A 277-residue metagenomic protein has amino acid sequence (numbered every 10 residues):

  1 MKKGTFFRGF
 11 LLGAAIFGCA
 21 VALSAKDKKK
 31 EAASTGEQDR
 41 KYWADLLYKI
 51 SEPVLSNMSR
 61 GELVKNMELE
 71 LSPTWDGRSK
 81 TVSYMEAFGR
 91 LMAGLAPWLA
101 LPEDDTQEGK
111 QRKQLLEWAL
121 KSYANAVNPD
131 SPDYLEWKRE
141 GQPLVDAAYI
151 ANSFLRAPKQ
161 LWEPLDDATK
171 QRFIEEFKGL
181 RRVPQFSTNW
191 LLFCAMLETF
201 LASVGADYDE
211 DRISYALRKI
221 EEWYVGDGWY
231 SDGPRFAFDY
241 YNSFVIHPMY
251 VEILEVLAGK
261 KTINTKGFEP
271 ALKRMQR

Functional and structural regions predicted by a protein language model:
M1-K29: Bacterial Sec-dependent N-terminal signal peptides
K26-E86, E117-K121: Low-complexity, Ser/Thr/Pro/Gly-enriched N-terminal "stalk/linker" regions
R60-V64, D104, F186: Intrinsically disordered or highly flexible coil/loop and linker segments, enriched in small and charged/polar residues
P73-R78, D104, P132-E136, P234: Glycine- and acidic
S79-D104: N-terminal carbohydrate-binding/catalytic regions of secreted carbohydrate-active enzymes
Y84-M85, L95-W98, R112-K273, R277: Aromatic-lined, polymer-binding surfaces characteristic of secreted/periplasmic polysaccharide-degrading enzymes
Q107-E108: Long, charge-dense tracts
